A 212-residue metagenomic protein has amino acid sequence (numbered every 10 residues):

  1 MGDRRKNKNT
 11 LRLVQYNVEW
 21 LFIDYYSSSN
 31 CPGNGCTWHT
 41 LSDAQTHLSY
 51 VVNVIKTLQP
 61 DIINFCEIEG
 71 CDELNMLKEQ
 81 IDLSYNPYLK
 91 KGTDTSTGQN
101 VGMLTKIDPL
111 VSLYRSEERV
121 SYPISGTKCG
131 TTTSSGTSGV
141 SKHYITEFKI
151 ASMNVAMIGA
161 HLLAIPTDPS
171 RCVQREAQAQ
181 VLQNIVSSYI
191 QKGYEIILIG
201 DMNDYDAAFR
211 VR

Functional and structural regions predicted by a protein language model:
M1-Q80, S84, L89-Q99, A179-Q180: N-terminal, active-site-proximal structural segment of metallo-dependent hydrolase catalytic domains
T10-I23, R115, N154-A164: Active-site-proximal beta-strand elements of phosphoester/diester hydrolases
E19, I68-E69, H161-L163, M202-Y205: Catalytic metal-binding/acid-base residues of hydrolase active sites
D24-S28, N75-K78, Y114-E117, I158 (+2 more regions): Short, solvent-exposed loop/turn and secondary-structure capping segments
I62, V155, E195-I197: Short, Asp-centered acidic motifs that coordinate Mg2+ and/or phosphate in catalytic or ligand-binding sites
I68-N154: Structured beta-strand-rich core segments of catalytic domains in phosphoester-bond hydrolases
I150-Q180, N184, Y189: Metal-dependent phosphoester/phosphodiester hydrolase catalytic core
Q174-R212: Metal-dependent phosphoesterases centered on the DNase I-like endonuclease/exonuclease/phosphatase
